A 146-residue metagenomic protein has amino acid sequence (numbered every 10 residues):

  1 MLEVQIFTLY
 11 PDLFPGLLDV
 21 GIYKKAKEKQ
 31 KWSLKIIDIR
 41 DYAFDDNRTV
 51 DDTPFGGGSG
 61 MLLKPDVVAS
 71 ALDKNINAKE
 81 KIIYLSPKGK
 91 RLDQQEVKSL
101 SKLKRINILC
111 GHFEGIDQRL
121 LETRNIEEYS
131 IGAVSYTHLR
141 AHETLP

Functional and structural regions predicted by a protein language model:
M1-D73: N-terminal nucleotide/polyanion-binding subdomain common to many enzyme families
I37-I39, L85-P87, I131: Conserved beta-strand termini and adjacent loop/short-helix elements that scaffold enzyme active sites in alpha/beta
P54-G56, L109, F113, S130: Short glycine/serine/threonine-biased micro-segments
L62-H112, D117-Q118: S-adenosyl-L-methionine/SAH cofactor-binding core of RNA-modifying enzymes
D117-R119, L139-R140: Short, charged, surface-exposed secondary-structure boundary motifs
E128-S135: Short beta->alpha connector loops at strand-helix junctions that form conserved, small/polar/Pro-enriched
T137-P146: Conserved small/polar residues in nucleotide/adenosyl-binding loops
